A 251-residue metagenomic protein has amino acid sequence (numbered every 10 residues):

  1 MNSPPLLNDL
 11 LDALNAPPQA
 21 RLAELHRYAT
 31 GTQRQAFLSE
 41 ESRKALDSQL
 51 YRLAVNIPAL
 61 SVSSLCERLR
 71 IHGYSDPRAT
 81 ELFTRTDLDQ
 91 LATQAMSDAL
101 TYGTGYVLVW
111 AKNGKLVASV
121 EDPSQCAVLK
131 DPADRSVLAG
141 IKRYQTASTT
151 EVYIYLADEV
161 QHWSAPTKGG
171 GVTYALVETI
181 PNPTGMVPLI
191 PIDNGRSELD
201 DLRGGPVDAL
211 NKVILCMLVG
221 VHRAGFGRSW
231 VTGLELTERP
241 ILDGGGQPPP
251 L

Functional and structural regions predicted by a protein language model:
M1-H26, S164-E198, L210: N-terminal start-of-domain structural block
M1-N2, L14-N15, V55, Y74 (+9 more regions): Compositionally biased, intrinsically disordered/low-complexity regions enriched for serine, proline and threonine
M1-V117: Extended, helix-rich architectural segments
Q35, P77, V109, A118 (+9 more regions): Intrinsically disordered, low-complexity, compositionally biased regions/tails
V55, L91-S97, T104, N113-K115 (+5 more regions): Intrinsically disordered, low-complexity boundary segments flanking structured domains
Y106-G195: Extended, regular secondary-structure scaffolds
V172-L251: Extended, charged amphipathic alpha-helical segments
